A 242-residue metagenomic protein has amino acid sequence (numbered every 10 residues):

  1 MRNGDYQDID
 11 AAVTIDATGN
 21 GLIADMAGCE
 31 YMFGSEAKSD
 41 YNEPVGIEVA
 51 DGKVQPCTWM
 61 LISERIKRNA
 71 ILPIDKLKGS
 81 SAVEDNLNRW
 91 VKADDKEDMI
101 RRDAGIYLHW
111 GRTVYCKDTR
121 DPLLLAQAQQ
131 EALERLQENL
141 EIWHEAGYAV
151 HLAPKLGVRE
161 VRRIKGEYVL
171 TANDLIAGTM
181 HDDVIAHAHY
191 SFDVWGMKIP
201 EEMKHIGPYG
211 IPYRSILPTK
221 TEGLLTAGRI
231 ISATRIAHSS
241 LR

Functional and structural regions predicted by a protein language model:
R2-V13, A17-A237: Flavin (FAD/FMN)-binding glycine-rich loop and adjacent Rossmann-like elements that form
S240-R242: Short, contiguous acidic/charged loop-to-helix segments that flank catalytic cores in large enzymes
